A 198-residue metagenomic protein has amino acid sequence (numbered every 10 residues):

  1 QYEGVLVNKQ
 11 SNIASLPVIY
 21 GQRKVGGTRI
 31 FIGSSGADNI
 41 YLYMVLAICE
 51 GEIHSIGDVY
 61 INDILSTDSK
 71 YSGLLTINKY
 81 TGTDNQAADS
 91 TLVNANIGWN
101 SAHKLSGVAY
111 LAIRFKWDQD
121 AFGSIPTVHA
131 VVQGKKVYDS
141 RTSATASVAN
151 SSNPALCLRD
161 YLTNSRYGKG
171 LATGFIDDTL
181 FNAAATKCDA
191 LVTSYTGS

Functional and structural regions predicted by a protein language model:
Q1-S198: Polar, S/T/G-rich
